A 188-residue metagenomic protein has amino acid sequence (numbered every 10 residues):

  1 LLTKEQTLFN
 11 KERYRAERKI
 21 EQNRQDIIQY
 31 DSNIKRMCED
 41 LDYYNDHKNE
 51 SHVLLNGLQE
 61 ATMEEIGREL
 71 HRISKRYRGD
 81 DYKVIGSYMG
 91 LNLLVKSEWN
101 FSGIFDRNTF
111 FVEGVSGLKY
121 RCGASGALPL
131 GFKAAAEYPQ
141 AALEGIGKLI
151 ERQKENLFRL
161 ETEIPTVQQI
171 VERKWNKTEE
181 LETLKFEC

Functional and structural regions predicted by a protein language model:
L1-E64: C-terminal accessory region of SF2 helicases/translocases
L2-Q22, D26, I85-C188: Mid-to-C-terminal oligomerization/interaction "stalk" domains of large proteins
N33, D40, E65, E69 (+3 more regions): Charge-rich, solvent-exposed alpha-helical interaction surfaces
D42-F101, E187: Extended, charge-rich alpha-helical segments
